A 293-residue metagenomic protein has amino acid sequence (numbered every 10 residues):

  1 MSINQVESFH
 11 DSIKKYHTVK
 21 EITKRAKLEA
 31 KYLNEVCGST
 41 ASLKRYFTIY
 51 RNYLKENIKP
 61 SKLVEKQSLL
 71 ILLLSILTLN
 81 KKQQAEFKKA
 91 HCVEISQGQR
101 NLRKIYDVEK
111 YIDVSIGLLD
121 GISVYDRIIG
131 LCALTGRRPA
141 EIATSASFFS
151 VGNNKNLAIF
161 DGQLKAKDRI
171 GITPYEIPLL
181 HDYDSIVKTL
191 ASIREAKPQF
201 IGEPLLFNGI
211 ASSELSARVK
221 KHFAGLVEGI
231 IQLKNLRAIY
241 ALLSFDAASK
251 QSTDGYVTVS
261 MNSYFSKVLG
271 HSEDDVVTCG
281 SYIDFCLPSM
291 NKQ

Functional and structural regions predicted by a protein language model:
M1-K81, N235-A238, L269-G270: Non-catalytic DNA-binding core/recognition domains of DNA-processing enzymes
S42, L180-D246: Active-site/catalytic core of tyrosine-dependent DNA strand-transfer enzymes
K62-K110: Flexible interdomain linker/hinge and immediately adjacent N-terminus of the catalytic tyrosine-recombinase domain
I105-T135, P139: Basic, Lys/Arg- and aromatic-enriched nucleic-acid-binding interface segment
G130, I231, N235-S272: C-terminal catalytic core of tyrosine-transesterase DNA break-rejoin enzymes
E141-T144, F265: Alpha-helix N-cap/helix-start motif at helix boundaries, enriched for small hydrophobics
T144-K188: Conserved tyrosine-mediated DNA breakage-rejoining catalytic core shared by Y-recombinases
K267-Q293: Catalytic-site neighborhood detector that most strongly recognizes the C-terminal catalytic loop/helix of tyrosine
